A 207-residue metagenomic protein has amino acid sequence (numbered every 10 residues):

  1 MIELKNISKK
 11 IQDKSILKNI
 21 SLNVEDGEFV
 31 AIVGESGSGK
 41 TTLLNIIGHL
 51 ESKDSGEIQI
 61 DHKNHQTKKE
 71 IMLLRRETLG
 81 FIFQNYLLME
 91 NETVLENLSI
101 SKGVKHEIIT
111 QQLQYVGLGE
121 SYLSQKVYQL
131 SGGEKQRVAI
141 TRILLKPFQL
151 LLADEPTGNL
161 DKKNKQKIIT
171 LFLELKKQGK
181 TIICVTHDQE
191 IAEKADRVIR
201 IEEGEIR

Functional and structural regions predicted by a protein language model:
G48: Helix-to-loop junction immediately C-terminal to a conserved catalytic motif
E57-L73: ABC ATPase NBD Q-loop/coupling interface
H106-Y122: Conserved ABC ATPase "signature" region
K126-L130, E134: Conserved ABC ATPase signature
I140: Hydrophobic anchor residue at the start of the ABC signature
L151-D154: Catalytic Walker B motif of ABC-type/P-loop ATPase nucleotide-binding domains
